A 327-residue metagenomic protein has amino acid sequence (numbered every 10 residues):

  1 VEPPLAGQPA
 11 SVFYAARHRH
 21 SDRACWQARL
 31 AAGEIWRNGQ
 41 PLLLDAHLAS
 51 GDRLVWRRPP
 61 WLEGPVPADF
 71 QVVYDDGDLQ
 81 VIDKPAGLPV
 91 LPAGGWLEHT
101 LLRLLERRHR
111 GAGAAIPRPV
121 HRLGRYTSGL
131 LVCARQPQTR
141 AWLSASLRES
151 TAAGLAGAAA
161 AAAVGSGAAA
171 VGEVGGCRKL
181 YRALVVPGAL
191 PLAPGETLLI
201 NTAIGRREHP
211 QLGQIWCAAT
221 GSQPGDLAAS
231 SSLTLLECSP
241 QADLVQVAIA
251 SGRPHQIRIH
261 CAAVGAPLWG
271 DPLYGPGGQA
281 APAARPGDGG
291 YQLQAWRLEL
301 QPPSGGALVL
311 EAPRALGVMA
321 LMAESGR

Functional and structural regions predicted by a protein language model:
V1-R327: RNA pseudouridine synthases
